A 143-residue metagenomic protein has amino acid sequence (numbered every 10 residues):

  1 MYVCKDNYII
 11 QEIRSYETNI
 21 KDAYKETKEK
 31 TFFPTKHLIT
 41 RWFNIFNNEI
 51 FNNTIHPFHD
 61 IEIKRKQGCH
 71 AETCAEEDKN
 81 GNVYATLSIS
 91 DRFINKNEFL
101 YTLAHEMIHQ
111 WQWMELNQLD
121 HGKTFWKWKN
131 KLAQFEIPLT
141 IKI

Functional and structural regions predicted by a protein language model:
M1-Y101, Q110-I143: Active-site-proximal or metal-binding-adjacent scaffold patches in catalytic folds
E106: Walker B catalytic acidic pair
